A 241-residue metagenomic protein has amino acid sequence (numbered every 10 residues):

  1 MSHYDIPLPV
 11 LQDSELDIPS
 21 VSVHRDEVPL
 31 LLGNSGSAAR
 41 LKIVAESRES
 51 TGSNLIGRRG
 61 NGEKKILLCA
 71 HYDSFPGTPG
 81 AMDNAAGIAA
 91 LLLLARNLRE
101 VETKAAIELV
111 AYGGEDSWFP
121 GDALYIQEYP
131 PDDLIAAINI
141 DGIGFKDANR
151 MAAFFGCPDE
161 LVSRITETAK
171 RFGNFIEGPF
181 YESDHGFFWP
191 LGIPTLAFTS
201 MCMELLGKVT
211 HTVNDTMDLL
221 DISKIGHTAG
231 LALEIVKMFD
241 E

Functional and structural regions predicted by a protein language model:
M1-S2, R25, R59, C69-Y72 (+3 more regions): Active-site-proximal beta-strand/loop segments in catalytic clefts of secreted hydrolases
H3-S20, D73, A136-G142, K208-T212 (+1 more regions): N-terminal capping segment at the start of a domain
I6-A81, L93-E100, K104-A106, Q127: Soluble metallo-hydrolase cores and metallopeptidase-like ectodomains found primarily in the secretory/periplasmic
L16, D133, L191-G192: Short, structured coil segments at secondary-structure junctions
S20, D147-E241: Active-site-adjacent substrate-binding region of metalloamidase/peptidase-like peptide-processing proteins
S20-S22, I56, L67-C69, E108-A111 (+4 more regions): Structural recognition of the beta-strand scaffold that forms the well-ordered cores of secreted hydrolase catalytic
E46, E115, G173-F175: Short, flexible loop segments at the rims of nucleotide/cofactor-binding pockets, characterized by
T51-N54, S74-R164, E177-Y181, H185: Acidic/histidine-rich catalytic neighborhood of metal-dependent amide-processing enzymes
